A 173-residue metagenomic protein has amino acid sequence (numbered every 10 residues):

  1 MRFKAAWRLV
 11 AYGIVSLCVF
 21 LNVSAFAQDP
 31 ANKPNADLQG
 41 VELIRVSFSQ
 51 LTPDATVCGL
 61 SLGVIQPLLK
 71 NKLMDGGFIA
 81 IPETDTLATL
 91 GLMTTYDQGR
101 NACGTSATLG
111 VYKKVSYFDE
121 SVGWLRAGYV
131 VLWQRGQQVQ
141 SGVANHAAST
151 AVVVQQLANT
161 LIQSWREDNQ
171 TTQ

Functional and structural regions predicted by a protein language model:
R2-G13: Bacterial N-terminal signal peptides that target proteins for export
A11-N22: Bacterial N-terminal signal peptides
V23-P67, Q163-Q173: A structural "domain/chain start" motif
Q28-A36, S121-Q173: C-terminal/domain-edge helix-coil "capping" segments
C58-A88: N-terminal, post-signal-peptide region of Sec/Tat-exported proteins
G76, T84-A144: Surface-exposed short loop/turn segments
